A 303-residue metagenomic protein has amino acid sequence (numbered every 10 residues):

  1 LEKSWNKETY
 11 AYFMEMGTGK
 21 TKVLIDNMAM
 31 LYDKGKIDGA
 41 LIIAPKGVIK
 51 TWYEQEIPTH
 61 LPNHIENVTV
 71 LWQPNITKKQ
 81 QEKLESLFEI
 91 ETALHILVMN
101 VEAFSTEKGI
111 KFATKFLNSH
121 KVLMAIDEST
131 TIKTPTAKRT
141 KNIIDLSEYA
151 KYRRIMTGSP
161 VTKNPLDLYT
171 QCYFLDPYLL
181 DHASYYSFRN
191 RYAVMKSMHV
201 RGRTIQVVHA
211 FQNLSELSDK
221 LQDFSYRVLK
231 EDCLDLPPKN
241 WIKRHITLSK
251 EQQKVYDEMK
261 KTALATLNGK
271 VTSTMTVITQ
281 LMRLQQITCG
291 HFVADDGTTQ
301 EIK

Functional and structural regions predicted by a protein language model:
L1-K3: Pre-Walker A adenine-sensing motif
W5-T9, T18-G19, V23-P45, F104 (+1 more regions): Conserved Helicase C-terminal RecA-like lobe
Y12, L97-M99, M124, R153-R154: Hydrophobic positions in the central parallel beta-sheet of the AAA+
E15, P45, S159: P-loop (Walker A) phosphate-binding loop of NTP-binding proteins
D38-A40, E54, T59-V70, P74 (+3 more regions): Conserved P-loop NTPase motor "coupling/switch" region that bridges the ATPase
T77-I96, V101-H120, T134: Conserved helix/coil segment N-terminal to the catalytic DExD/H
K111, L117, T131-L146, I302: Substrate-gripping "pore-loop 1 plus following alpha2 helix"
D127-E128: Walker B catalytic acidic pair
